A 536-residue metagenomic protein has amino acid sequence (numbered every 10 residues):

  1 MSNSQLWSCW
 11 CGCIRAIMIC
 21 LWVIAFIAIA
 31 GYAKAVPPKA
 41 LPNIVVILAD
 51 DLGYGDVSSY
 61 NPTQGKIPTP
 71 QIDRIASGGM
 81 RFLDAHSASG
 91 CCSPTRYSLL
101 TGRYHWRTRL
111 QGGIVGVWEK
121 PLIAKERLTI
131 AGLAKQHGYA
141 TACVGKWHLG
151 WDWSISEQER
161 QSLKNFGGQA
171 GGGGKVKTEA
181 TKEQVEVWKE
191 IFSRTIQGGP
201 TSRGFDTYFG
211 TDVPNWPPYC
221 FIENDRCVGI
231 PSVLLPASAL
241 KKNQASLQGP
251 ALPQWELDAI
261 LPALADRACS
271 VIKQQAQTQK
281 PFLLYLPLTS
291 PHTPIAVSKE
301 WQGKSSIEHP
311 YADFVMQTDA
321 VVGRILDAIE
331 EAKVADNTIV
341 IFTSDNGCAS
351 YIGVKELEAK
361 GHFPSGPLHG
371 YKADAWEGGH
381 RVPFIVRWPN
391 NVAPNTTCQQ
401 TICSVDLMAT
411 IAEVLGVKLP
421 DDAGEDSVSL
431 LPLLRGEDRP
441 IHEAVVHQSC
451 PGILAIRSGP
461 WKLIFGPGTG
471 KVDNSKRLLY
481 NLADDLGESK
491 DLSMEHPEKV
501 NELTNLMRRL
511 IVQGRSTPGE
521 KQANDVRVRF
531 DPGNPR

Functional and structural regions predicted by a protein language model:
M1-I14: N-terminal secretory signal peptides that target proteins for export/translocation
C11, G31-L478, L482, L486-R536: Formylglycine-dependent sulfatase
A16-I29: Bacterial N-terminal signal peptides
